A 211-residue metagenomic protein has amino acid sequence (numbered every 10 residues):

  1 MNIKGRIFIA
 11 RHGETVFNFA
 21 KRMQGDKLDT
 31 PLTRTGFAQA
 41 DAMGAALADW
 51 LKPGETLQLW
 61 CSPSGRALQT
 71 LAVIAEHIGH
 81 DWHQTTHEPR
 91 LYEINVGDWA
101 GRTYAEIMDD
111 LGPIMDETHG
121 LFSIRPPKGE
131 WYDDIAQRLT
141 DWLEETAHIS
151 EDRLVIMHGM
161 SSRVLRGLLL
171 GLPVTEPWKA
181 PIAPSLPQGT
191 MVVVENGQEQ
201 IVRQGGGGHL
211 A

Functional and structural regions predicted by a protein language model:
M1-R6, D49, H80, I94-E106 (+1 more regions): Acidic, low-complexity terminal tails and accessory targeting/binding regions of phosphate-metabolizing enzymes
G5, R11-H80, E130: Active-site-proximal alpha-helix that buttresses catalytic centers in soluble enzyme cores
I7, L57, I149-G159: Generic beta-sheet signal
T15, S161-S162: Short active-site segment of divalent metal-dependent hydrolases/proteases that encodes the spacing between
F17, H77-R138, R203: Phosphate-handling substructures
K52-H80, Q84-R90, G112-I114, V193-A211: Conserved histidine-centered catalytic loops in small-molecule metabolism enzymes
C61-S62, Q137, I156-M157: Short beta-strand scaffold positions
V73, V164-L168: Active-site signature of alpha/beta-hydrolase-fold catalytic machinery across serine- and Asp/Cys-nucleophile hydrolases
